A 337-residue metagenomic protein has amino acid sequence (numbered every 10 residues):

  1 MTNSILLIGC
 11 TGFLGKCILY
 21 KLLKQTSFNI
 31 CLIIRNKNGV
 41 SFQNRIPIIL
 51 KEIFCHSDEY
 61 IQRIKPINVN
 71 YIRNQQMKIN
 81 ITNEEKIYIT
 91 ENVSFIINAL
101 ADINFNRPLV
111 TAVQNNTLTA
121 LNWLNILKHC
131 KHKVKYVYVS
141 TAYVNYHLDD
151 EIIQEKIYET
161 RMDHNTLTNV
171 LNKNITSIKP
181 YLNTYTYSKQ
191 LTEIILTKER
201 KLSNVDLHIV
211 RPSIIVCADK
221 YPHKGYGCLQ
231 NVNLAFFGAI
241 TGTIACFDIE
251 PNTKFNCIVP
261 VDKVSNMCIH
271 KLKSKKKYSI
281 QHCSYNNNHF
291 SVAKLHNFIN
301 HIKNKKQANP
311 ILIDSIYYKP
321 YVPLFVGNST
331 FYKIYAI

Functional and structural regions predicted by a protein language model:
N3-Q25: N-terminal Rossmann NAD(P)H-binding glycine-rich loop of SDR-like oxidoreductase domains
S4, S94-F95, K135: Structural motif
N29-K65: Glycine-rich phosphate-binding loop and adjoining beta1-alpha1-beta2 segment of Rossmann-like nucleotide-binding folds
S57-Y60, P66-L118, K128-C130: NAD(P)H-binding glycine-rich loop region in Rossmannoid oxidoreductase-like domains and their noncatalytic homologs
N98, N106-V110, L118, N122-T184 (+2 more regions): Conserved Rossmann-fold NAD(P)-dependent oxidoreductase catalytic core, especially the SDR/UDP-sugar
N115, I258-V259, F290: Residue-level signal for the nucleotide or nucleotide-sugar donor/cofactor binding architecture
E151-N169, T184, Q190, I194-C257 (+2 more regions): NAD(P)-dependent short-chain dehydrogenase/reductase
M267, K271-I337: Mid/C-terminal beta-alpha module of Rossmann-like enzyme folds, strongest in SDR-family dehydrogenases/epimerases
